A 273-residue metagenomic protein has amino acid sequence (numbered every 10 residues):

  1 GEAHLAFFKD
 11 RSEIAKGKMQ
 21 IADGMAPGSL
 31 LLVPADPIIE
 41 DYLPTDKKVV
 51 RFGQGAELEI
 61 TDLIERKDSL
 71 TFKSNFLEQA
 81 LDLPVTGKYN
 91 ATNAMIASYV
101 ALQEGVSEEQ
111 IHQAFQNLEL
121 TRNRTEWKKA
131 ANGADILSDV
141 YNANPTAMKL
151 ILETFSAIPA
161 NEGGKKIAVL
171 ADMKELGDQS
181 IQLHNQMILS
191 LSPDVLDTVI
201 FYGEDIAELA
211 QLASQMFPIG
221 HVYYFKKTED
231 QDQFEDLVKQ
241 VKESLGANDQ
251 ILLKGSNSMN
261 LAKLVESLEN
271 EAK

Functional and structural regions predicted by a protein language model:
G1-D135, G164, L189-S192, D197-T198 (+1 more regions): Acidic, Mg2+-coordinating active-site environments of NTP-dependent enzymes
G1-E2, P34, S138, K166-D172 (+2 more regions): Short beta-strands and strand-loop turn motifs
L5-S12, M148, G177-I181, A262-K263: Glycine/threonine-rich flexible loop motifs
M25-A26, P159-A160, G246: Helix-to-beta-strand junctions that scaffold the AdoMet/dcAdoMet cofactor pocket in Class I SAM-dependent enzymes
L83-V85, L137-S138, L176-G177, K254-G255: Thr-Gly-centered strand-to-loop micro-motif
T121, V140-F217: Active-site beta-alpha connecting loops in nucleotide-dependent enzymes
R122-R124, Q250, S258, A262-L264: ATP-dependent carboxylate/acyl-activation modules
H221-L237: Short acidic-hydrophobic, aromatic-tinged amphipathic segments that line or gate anion-handling sites
